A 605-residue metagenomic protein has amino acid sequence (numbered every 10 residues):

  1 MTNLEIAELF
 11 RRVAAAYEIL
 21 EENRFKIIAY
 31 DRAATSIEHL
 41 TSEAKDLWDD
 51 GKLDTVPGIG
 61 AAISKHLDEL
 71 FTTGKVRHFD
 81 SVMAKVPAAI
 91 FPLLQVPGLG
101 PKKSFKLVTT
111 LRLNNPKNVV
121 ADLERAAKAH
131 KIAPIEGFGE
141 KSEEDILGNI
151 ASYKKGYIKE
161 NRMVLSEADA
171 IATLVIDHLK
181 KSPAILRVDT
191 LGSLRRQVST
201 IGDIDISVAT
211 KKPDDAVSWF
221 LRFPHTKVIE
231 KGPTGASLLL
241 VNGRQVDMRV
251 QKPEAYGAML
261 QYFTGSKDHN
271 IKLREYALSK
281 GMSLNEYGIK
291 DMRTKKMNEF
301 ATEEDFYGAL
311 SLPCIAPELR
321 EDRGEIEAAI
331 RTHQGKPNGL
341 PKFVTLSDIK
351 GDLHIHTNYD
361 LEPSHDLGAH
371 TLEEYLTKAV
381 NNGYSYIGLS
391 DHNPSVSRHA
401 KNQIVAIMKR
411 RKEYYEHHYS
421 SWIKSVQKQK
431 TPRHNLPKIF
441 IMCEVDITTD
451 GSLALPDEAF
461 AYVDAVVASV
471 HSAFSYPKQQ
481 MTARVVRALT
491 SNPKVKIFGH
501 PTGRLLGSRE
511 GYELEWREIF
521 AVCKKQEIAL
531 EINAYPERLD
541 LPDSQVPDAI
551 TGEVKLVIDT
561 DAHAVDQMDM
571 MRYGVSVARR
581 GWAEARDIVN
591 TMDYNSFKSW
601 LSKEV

Functional and structural regions predicted by a protein language model:
T2-H39: Double-stranded DNA-binding cores of transcription factors and transposases
R24, A29-A236, G257-A258, I271 (+6 more regions): Accessory alpha-helical DNA-binding modules that contact the DNA backbone or grooves
V120, Y384-S385: C-terminal effector modules of nucleic-acid-centric enzymes and ribosome-associated factors
D189-G192, I441-C443, G499: Short loop/edge segments at beta-strand edges and connector loops that shape dinucleotide/nucleotide cofactor-binding
Q197-M282, E286-I349, L353-Y359, A369-G383 (+3 more regions): Charged catalytic cores and adjacent phosphate/nucleic-acid-binding surfaces used for phosphate/nucleic-acid chemistry
G388, C443-V445: Core AdoMet radical
